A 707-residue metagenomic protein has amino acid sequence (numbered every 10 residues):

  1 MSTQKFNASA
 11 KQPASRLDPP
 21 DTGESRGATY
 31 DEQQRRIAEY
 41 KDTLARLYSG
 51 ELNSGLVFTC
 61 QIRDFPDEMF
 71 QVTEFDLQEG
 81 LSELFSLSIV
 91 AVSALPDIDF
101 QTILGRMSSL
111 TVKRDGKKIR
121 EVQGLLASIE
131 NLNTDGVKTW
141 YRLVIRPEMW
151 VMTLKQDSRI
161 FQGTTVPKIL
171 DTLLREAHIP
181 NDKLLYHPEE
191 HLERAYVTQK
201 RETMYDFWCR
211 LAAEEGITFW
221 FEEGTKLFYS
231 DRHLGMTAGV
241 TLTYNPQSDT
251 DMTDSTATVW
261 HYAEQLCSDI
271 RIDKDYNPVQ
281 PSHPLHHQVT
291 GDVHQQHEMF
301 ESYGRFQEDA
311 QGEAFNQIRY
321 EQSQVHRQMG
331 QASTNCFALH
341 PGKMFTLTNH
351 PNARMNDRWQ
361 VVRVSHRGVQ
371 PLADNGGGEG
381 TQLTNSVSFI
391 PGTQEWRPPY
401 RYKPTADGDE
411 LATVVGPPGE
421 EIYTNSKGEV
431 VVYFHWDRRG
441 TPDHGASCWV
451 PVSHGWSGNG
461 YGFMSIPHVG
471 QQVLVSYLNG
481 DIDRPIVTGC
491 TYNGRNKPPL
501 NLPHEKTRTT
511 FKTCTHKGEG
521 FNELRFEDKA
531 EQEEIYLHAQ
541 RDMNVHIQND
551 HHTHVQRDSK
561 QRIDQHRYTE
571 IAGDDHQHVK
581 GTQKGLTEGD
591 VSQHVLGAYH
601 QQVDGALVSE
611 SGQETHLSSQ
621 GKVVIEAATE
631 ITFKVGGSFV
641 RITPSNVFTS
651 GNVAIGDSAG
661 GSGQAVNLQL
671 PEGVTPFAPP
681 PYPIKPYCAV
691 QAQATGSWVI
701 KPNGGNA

Functional and structural regions predicted by a protein language model:
S2-E68, S255-A257, D407-T413: Polar/acidic, low-complexity leader/linker segments enriched in S/T/G and N/D
S2-K5, S9-K11, L47, G239 (+1 more regions): Intrinsic-disorder/coil detector with helix-boundary
S2-T3, D18-D21, T134-D135, T164-K183 (+2 more regions): Extended, domain-scale alpha-helical bundle/helix-rich regions
E39-S49, S54-V57, V92-E130, P167-E176 (+2 more regions): Short, acidic/charged, Gly/Pro-enriched secondary-structure junctions
S88-I98, Q324-N335, W456-G462: Short alpha-helix capping/helix-loop boundary micro-motifs
I98-L184, Y196-V197, S230, G239 (+1 more regions): Surface-exposed cap/loop segments at beta↔alpha junctions
W220-F221, F228-S230, D407-E626, E630-K634 (+1 more regions): Structural signature for extended repeat/solenoid scaffolds and their inter-repeat hinge/linker regions, spanning
N352-G408, A412, T488-G494, P498-P503 (+3 more regions): Acidic, low-complexity/disordered segments
